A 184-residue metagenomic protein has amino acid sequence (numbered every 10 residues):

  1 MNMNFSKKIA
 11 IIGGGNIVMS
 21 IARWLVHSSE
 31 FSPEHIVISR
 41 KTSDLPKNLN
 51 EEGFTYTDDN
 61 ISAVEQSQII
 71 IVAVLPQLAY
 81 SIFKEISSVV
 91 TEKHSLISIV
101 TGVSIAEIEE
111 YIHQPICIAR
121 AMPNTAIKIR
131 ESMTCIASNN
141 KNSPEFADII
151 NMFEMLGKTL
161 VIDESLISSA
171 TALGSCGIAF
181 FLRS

Functional and structural regions predicted by a protein language model:
M1-D58, S62-E65, E131-S132: NAD(P)+-binding Rossmann beta1-loop-alpha1 motif at the extreme N-terminus of oxidoreductases
N2-N4, S29, V89-V90, Y111-I112 (+3 more regions): Solvent-exposed alpha-helices and their adjacent loops that cap or buttress functional pockets in soluble metabolic
K7, E34, F54, H94 (+2 more regions): A structural micro-motif
I9, I167-A172: Short pre-catalytic strand/loop immediately N-terminal to key active-site residues, enriched for Gly-Thr
V18, P46, S67, A79 (+5 more regions): A general structural signal for well-ordered alpha-helical segments in protein cores
S43, E52, N60-E65, I69-I136: Rossmann-like NAD(P)(H) cofactor-binding subdomain of soluble oxidoreductases
E107-C117, M133-S169, F180-S184: Internal alpha-helical scaffold of NAD(P)-dependent oxidoreductase catalytic cores
